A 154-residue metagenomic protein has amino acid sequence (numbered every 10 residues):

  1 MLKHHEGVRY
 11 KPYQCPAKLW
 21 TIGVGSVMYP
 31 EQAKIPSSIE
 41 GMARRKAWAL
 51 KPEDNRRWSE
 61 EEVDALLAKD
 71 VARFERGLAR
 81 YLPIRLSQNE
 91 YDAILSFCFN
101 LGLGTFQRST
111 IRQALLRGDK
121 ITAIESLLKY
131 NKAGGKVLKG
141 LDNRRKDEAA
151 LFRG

Functional and structural regions predicted by a protein language model:
M1-A93, G104-G154: Acidic, aromatic-lined catalytic clefts of primarily extracellular/periplasmic carbohydrate-active enzymes that remodel
L95-L101: Long, amphipathic, charge-rich alpha-helical segments that form helical bundles/coiled-coils
